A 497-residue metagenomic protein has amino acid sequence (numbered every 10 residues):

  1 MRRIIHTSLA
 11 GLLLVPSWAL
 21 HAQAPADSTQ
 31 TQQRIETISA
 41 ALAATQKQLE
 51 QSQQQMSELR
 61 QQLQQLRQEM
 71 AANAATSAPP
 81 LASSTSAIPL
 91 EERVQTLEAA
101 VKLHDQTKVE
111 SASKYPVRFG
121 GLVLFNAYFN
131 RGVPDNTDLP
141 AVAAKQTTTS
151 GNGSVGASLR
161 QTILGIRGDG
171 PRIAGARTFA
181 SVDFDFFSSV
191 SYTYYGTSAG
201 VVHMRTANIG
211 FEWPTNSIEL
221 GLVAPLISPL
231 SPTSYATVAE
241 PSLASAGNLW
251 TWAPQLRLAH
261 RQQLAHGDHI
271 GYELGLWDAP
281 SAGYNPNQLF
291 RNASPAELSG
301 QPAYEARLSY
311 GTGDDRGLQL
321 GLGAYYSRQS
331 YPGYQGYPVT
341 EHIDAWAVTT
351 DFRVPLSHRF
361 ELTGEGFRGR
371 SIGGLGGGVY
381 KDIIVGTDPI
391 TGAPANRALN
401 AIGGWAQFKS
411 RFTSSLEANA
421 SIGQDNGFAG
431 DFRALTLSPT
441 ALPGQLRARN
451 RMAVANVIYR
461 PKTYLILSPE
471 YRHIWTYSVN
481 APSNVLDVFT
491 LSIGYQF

Functional and structural regions predicted by a protein language model:
S8-S17: Bacterial N-terminal signal peptides
W18-A22: Sec/Tat signal peptide C-region and signal peptidase I cleavage site
Q23-N136: N-terminal periplasmic/intermembrane-space "pro-region" immediately following the signal or transit peptide
V94, D105-A282, G300-Q301, E305 (+3 more regions): Outer membrane beta-barrel
V133-D138, Y192-G200, L230-V238, G283-A296 (+5 more regions): Outer-membrane beta-barrel translocator domains and adjoining extracellular loop/strand segments of Gram-negative
G153-L159, A199-V201, N248-W250, L298-Q301 (+4 more regions): Short sequence motifs at beta-strands and strand-loop junctions characteristic of Gram-negative outer-membrane
S299, A306, Y310-R447: Detector for outer-membrane/organellar transmembrane beta-barrel domains, recognizing the amphipathic beta-strand
Y459-P461, V485-F497: Outer-membrane beta-barrel "beta-signal"
